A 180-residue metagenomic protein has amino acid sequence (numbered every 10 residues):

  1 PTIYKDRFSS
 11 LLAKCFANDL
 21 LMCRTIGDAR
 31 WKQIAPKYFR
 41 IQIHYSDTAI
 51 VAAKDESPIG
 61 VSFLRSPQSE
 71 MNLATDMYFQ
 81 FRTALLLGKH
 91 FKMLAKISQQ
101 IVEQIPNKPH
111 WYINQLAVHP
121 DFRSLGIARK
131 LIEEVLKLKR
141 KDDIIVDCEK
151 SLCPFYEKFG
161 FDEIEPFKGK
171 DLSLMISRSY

Functional and structural regions predicted by a protein language model:
P1-K14, L21: A short beta-loop-alpha structural element at the N-terminal edge of CoA-dependent acyl/N-acetyltransferase catalytic
A17-Y38: Conserved GNAT-fold acetyl-CoA-binding loop/helix
P36-V51, K108, Y112: A short helix-loop-beta-strand connector motif used in the catalytic cores of GNAT acetyltransferases and, in some
P58-G60, E165: A structural microfeature
V61-A117, R123: Conserved acyl-donor/pantetheine-binding loop and adjacent beta-alpha core of acyl/acetyltransferases and related
P109-W111, L138-E149: Conserved GNAT acetyl-CoA-binding A-motif
V118-P120, S124-K137: Conserved acetyl-CoA-binding loop-helix of GNAT-fold acetyltransferases
R129, K150-D171: Conserved active-site alpha-helix within GNAT-family acetyltransferase domains
